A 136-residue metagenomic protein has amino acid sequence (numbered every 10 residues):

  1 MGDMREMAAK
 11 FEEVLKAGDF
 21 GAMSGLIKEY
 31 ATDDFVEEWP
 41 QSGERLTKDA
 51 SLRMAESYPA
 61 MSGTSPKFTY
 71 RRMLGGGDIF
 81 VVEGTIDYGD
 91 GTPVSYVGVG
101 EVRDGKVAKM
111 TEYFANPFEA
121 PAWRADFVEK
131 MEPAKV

Functional and structural regions predicted by a protein language model:
G2-D34: Short acidic-aromatic low-complexity motifs
D3, R53-V136: A beta-strand edge to alpha-helix "cap/lid" segment located at domain peripheries
E13-A17, Q41-G43, D87: Short histidine/acidic/glycine/proline-rich micro-motifs that form metal- and phosphate-coordinating active-site loops
G21-G76: A solvent-exposed, acidic/Ser-Thr-rich amphipathic alpha-helical stretch
